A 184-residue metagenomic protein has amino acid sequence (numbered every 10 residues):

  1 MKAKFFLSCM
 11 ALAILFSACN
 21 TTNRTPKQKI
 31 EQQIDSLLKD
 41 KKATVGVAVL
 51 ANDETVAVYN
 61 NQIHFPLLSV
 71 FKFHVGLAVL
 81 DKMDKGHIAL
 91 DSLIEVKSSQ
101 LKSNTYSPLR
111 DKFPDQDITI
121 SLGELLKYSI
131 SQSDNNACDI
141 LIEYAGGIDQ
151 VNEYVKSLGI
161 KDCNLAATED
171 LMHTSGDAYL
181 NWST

Functional and structural regions predicted by a protein language model:
M1-F5: Positively charged n-region of N-terminal signal peptides that target proteins for export
L15-A18: C-terminal motif of bacterial Sec signal peptides marking the signal peptidase cleavage site
N20-P66: Beta-lactamase-like hydrolase cores
G46-L50, H74, E95, I140: Soluble periplasmic/extracytoplasmic beta-strand elements of cell-envelope proteins
P66-I94: Active-site SXXK
L90-S107, A145-G146, E169-M172: Acidic helix-start/capping segments at beta-turn-to-alpha-helix junctions
L101-D139: Conserved catalytic neighborhood of penicillin-recognizing serine enzymes
C138-T184: Mid-domain, small-residue-enriched loop/turn segments at the edges of structured enzyme/sensor domains
